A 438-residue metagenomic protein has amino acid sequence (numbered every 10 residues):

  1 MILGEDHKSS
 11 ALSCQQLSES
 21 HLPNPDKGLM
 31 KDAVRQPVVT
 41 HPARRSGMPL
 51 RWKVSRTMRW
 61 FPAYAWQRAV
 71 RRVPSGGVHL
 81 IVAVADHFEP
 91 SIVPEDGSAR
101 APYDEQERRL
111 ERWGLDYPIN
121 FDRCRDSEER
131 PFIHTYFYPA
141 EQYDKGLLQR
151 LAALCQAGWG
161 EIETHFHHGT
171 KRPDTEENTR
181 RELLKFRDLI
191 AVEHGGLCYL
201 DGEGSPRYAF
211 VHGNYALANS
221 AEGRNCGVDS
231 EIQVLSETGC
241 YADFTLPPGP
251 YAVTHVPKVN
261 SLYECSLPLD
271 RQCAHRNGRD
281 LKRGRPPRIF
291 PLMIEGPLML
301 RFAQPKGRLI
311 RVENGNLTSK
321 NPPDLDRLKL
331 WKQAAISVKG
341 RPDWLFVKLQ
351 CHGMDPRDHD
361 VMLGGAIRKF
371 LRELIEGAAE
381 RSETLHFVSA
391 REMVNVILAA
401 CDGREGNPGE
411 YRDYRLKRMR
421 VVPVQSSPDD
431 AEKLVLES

Functional and structural regions predicted by a protein language model:
M1-I2, K8-P25, Q36, L436-S438: Short, basic, low-complexity termini and linkers enriched in Ser/Thr/Gly/Pro that act as targeting/leader peptides
A33, P37-R71, G196-D343: Active-site-adjacent pocket scaffolds in enzyme catalytic domains
V34-R72, Y215-N219, D360, G364-I367 (+2 more regions): Sequence termini and other peripheral, non-core segments
V38-A157, P206-Y208: Active-site beta->alpha N-cap acidic-glycine motif
V82-D86, H134-Y136, I162-H165, Y208-H212 (+4 more regions): Hydrophobic faces of well-ordered beta-strands that scaffold small-molecule active sites in alpha/beta enzyme cores
R100-F121, G146-L148, E177-E193, R224-V234 (+3 more regions): Well-ordered, non-membrane alpha-helical segments in soluble/globular domains
F137-E222, L246, C351: Metal-dependent polysaccharide deacetylase catalytic core of the NodB/CE4 family, i.e., the active-site-bearing domain
E237, A242-V256, S261-L281, N316-P428: C-terminal domain-boundary segment and adjacent tail
